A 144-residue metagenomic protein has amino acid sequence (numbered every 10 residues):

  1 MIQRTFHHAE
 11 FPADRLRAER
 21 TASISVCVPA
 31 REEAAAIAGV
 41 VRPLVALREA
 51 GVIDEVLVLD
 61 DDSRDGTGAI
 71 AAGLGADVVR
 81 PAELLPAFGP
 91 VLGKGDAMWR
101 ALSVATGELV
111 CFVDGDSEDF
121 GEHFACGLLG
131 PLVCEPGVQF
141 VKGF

Functional and structural regions predicted by a protein language model:
M1-F144: Structured catalytic core of nucleotide-sugar glycosyltransferases
